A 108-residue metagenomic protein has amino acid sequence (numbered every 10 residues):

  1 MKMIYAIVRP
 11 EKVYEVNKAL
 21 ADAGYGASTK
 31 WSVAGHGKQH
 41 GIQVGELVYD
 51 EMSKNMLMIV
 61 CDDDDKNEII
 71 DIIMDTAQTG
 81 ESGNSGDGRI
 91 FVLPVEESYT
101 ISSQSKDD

Functional and structural regions predicted by a protein language model:
M1-D108: Positively charged, small/polar-rich N-terminal and surface patches that mediate targeting and assembly and bind
